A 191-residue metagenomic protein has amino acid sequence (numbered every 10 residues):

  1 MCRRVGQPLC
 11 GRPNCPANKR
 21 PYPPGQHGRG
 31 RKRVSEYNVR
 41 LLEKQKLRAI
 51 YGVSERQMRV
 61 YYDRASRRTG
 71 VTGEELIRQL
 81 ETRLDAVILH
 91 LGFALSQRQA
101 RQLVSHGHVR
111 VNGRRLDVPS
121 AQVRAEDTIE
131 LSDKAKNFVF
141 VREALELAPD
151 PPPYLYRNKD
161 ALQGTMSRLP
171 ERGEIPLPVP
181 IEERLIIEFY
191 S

Functional and structural regions predicted by a protein language model:
M1-L91, V118-S191: Ferredoxin-like alpha/beta domains used as RNA- or RNAP-binding modules
H90, A94, Q99: Internal active-site segments that recognize and position negatively charged phosphoryl groups and nucleotide moieties
L95, V109, E130-L131: Conserved, well-structured core segments that form or line functional sites
Q97, L103-V104, V123: Short, well-ordered loop/turn sites that connect or cap secondary structure elements
G107-R110, R115-D117: Glycine- and Gly-Pro-enriched alpha-helical subdomains that act as flexible, kink-prone "lid/hinge" or packing modules
